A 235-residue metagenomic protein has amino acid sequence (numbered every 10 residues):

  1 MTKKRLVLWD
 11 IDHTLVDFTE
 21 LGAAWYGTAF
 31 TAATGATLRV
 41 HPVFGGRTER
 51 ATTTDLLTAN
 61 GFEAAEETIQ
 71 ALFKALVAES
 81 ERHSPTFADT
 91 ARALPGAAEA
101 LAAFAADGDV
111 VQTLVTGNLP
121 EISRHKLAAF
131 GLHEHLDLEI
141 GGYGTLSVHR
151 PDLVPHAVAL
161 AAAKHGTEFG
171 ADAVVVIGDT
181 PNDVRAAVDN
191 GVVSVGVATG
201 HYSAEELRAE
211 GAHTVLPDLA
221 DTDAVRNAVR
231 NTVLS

Functional and structural regions predicted by a protein language model:
M1-G45, A51-A59: Active-site neighborhood of HAD-like aspartate-dependent phosphohydrolases
M1-W9, D55, N60, A64 (+3 more regions): Non-catalytic pre-domain segments flanking phosphatase-related domains
L8, R82-L114: Short, acidic loop-to-helix structural element flanking the phosphoryl-transfer center in phosphate-processing enzymes
E63, H133-D137, H213: Conserved H-loop
T113, N118-V175, P181-N190: Substrate-recognition "cap/lid" segment bordering the active-site pocket of phosphatases
G142, T214-L219: Short acidic-hydrophobic, aromatic-tinged amphipathic segments that line or gate anion-handling sites
V176-T214: Acidic, Mg2+-coordinating phosphoryl-transfer loop and its flanking beta/alpha structural elements, shared across
